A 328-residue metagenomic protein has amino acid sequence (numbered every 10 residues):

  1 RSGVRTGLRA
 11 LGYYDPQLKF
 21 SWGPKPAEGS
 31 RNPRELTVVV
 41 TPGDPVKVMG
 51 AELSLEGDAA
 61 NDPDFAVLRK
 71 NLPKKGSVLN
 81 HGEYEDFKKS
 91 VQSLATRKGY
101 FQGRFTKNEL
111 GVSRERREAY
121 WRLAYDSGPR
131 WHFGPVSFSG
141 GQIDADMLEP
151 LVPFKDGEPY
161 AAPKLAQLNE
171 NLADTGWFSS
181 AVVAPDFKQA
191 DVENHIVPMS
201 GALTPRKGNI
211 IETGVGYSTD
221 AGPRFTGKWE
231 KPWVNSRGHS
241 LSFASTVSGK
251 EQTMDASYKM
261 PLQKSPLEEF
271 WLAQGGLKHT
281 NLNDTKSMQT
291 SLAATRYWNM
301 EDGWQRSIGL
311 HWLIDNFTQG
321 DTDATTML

Functional and structural regions predicted by a protein language model:
R1-P198, L203-G208, G222-R224: Interaction-mediating elements
D58-A66, G141, A161-L328: Gram-negative/organellar outer-membrane beta-barrel architecture
